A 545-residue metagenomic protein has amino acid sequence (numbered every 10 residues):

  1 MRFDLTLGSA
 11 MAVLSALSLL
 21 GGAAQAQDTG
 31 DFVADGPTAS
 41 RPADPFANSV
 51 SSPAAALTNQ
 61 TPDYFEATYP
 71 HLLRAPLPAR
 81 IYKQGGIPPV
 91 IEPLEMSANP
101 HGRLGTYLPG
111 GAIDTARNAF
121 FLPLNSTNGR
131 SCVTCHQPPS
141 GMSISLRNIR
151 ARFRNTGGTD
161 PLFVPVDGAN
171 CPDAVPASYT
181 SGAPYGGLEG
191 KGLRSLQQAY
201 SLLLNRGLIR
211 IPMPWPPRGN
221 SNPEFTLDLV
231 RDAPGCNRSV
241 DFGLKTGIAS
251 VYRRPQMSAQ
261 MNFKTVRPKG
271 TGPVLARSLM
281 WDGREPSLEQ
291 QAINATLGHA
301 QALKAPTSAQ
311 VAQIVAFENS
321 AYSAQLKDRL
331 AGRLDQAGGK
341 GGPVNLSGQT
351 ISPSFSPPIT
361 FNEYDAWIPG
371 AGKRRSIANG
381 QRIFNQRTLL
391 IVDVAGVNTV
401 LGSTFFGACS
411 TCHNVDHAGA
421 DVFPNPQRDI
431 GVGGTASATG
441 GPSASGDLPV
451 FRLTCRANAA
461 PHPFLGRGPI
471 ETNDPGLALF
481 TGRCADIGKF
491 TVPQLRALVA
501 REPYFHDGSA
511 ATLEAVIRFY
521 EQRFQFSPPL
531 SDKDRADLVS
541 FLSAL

Functional and structural regions predicted by a protein language model:
M1-L5: N-terminal secretory signal peptides that target proteins for export/translocation
G8-L19: Bacterial N-terminal signal peptides
S15, Q25-Q27: N-terminal export/assembly leader peptides and their processing motifs that target proteins to secretory
G21-A23: N-terminal signal peptide c-region/cleavage motif recognized by signal peptidases
Q27-L545: Periplasmic c-type cytochrome electron-transfer domains
